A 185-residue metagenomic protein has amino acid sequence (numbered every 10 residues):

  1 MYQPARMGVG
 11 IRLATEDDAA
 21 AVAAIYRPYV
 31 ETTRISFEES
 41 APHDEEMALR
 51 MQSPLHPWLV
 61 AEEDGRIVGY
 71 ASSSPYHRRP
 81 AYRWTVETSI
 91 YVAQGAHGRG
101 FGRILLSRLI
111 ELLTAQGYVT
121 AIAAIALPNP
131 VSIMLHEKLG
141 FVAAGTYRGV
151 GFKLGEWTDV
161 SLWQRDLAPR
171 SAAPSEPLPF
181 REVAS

Functional and structural regions predicted by a protein language model:
V9, R66-Y70, T158: Glycine-rich phosphate/pyrophosphate-binding loop shared by adenosine-nucleotide-utilizing enzymes
G10-A24: A short beta-loop-alpha structural element at the N-terminal edge of CoA-dependent acyl/N-acetyltransferase catalytic
A23-L49: Conserved GNAT-fold acetyl-CoA-binding loop/helix
E39-G95, L106-S107, D166-L167: Acetyl-CoA-dependent GNAT
S72, I122-I125, E137, V142-D159 (+1 more regions): Conserved catalytic-core motifs of GNAT/GCN5-like acyltransferases
H97, A123-I133: Conserved beta-strand-loop-alpha-helix junction that forms the acyl-donor binding cleft
G98-L112, M134-K138: Conserved acetyl-CoA-binding loop-helix of GNAT-fold acetyltransferases
L113-I125: Conserved GNAT acetyl-CoA-binding A-motif
